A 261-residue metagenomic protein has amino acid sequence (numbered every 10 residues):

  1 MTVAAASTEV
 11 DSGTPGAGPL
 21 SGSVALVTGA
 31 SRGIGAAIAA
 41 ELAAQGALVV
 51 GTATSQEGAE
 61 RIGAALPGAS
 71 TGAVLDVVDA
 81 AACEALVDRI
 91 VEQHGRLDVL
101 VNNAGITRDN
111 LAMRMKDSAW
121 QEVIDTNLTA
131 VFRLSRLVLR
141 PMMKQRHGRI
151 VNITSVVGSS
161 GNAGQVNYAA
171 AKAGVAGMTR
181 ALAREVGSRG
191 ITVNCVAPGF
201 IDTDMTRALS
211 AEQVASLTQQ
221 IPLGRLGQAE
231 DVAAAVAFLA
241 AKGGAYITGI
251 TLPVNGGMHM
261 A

Functional and structural regions predicted by a protein language model:
V24, S31-R32: Conserved glycine-rich cofactor-binding loop
Q45-R61: Conserved glycine-rich Rossmann-like NAD(P)H-binding loop of the short-chain dehydrogenase/reductase
L111-A112, K116-I124, I150, L217: Substrate-binding pocket helix/loop in short-chain dehydrogenase/reductase
S135, A171, T179: Active-site helix of classical SDR
R140, R184-S188, A245: Alpha-helical segment proximal to the catalytic Tyr-Lys
S155: Residue(s) in the substrate-gating loop at a strand-loop-helix junction that position the organic substrate next
G187, T192, I247-G249, N255: Short, small/polar-rich loop/turn modules that mediate ligand/substrate recognition or access, typified
